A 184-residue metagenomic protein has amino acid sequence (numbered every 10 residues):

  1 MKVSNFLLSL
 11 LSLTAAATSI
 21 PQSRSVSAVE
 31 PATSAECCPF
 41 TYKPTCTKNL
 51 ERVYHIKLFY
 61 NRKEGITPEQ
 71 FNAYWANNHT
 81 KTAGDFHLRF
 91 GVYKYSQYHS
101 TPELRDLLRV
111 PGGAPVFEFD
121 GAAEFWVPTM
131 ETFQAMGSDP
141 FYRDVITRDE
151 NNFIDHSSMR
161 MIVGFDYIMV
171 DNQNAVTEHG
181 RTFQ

Functional and structural regions predicted by a protein language model:
M1-Q22: Fungal secretory targeting signals
T18-Q184: Macromolecular interaction modules
